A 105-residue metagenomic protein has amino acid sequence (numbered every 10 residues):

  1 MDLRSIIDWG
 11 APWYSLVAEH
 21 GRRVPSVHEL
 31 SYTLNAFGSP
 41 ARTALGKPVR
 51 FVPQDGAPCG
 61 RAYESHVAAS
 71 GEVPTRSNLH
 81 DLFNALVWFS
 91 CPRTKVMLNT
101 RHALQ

Functional and structural regions predicted by a protein language model:
M1-S70: The feature captures two recurrent sequence modes
R61-Q105: Aromatic- and glycine-enriched beta-alpha-beta binding-site module
